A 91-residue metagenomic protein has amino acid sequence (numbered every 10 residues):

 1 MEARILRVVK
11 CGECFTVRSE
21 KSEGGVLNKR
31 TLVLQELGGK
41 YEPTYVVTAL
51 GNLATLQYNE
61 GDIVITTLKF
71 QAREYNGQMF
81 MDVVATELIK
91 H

Functional and structural regions predicted by a protein language model:
M1-H91: Single-stranded nucleic acid-binding surfaces, predominantly the OB-fold ssDNA-binding core
